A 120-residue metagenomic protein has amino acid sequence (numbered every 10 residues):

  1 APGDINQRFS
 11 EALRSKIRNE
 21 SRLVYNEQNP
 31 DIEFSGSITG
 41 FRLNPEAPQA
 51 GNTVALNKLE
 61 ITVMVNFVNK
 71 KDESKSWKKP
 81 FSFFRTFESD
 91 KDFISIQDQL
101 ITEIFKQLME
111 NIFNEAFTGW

Functional and structural regions predicted by a protein language model:
A1-G3, K91-Q99: Second-shell loop/turn segments in exported
A1-S15, E20-L23, L43, K71 (+2 more regions): A structural "domain/chain start" motif
N19-Y25, D31-S76, P80, F84-S95 (+2 more regions): Surface-exposed short loop/turn segments
Q97-W120: Compositionally biased, intrinsically disordered linkers/stalks adjacent to structured regions
